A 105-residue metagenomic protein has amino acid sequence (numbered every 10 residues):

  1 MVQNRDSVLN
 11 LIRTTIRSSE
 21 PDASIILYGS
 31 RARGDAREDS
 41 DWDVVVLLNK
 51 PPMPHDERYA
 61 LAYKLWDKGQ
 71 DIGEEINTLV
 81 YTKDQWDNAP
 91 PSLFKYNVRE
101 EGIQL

Functional and structural regions predicted by a protein language model:
M1-S24, A32-E38, L48-L105: Catalytic core of pol beta-like nucleotidyltransferases
D43-L47: Short, aliphatic-rich beta-strand segments
